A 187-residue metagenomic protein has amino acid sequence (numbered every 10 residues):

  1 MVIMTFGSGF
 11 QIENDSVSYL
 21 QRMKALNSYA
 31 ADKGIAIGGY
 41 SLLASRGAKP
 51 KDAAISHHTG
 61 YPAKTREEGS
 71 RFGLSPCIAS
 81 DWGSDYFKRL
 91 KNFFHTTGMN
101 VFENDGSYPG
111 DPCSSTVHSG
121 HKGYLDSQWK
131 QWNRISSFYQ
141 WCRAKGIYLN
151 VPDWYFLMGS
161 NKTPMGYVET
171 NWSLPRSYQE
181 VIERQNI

Functional and structural regions predicted by a protein language model:
M1-G7, H95-V101: Catalytic domains of carbohydrate-active enzymes, especially glycoside hydrolases
F6, G106-D111: Short, small-residue-rich loop/turn micro-motifs
G9-I37, G120-L125, R134-I135, W141: Aromatic-lined substrate-binding rim segments of carbohydrate-active enzymes
F10-I12, E67-P76, S114-Y124: Active-site-proximal beta-alpha loop/turn segments in soluble metabolic enzymes
S18-M99, Y108, M165-I187: Active-site-adjacent "subsite" loops/lids of carbohydrate-active enzymes
A31, I35-P50, G106, Q131-K162: Aromatic-lined carbohydrate-recognition surfaces of secreted/lumenal glycan-active proteins
A48-A54, P112-G120, W154, M158-E169: Histidine/acidic-residue-rich catalytic or RNA/ligand-binding cores of hydrolases and nuclease-related proteins
L125-D126, S177: Glycine- and acidic/polar-rich repeat regions and solenoidal domains
